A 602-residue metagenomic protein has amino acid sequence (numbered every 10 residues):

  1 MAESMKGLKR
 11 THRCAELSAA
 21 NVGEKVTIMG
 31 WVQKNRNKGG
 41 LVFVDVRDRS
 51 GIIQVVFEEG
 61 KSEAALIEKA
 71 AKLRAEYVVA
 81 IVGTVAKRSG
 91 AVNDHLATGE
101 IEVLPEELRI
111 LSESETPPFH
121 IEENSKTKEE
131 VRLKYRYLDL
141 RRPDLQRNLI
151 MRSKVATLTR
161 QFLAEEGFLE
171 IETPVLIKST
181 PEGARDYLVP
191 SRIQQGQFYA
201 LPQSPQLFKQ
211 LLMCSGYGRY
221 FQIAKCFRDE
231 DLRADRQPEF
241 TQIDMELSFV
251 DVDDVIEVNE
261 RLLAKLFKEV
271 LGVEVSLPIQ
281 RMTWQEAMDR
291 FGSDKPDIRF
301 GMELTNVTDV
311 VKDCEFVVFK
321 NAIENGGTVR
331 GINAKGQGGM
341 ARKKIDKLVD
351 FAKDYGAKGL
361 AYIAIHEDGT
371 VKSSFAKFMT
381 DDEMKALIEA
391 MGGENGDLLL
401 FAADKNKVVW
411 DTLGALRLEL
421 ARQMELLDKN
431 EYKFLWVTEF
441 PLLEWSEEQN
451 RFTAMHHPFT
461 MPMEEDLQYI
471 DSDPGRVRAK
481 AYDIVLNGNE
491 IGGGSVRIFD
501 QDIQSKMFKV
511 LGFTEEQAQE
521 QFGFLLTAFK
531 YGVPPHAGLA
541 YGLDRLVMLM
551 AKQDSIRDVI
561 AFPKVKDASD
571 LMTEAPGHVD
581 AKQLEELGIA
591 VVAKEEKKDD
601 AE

Functional and structural regions predicted by a protein language model:
M1-E602: Class II aminoacyl-tRNA synthetase catalytic cores and aaRS-like
